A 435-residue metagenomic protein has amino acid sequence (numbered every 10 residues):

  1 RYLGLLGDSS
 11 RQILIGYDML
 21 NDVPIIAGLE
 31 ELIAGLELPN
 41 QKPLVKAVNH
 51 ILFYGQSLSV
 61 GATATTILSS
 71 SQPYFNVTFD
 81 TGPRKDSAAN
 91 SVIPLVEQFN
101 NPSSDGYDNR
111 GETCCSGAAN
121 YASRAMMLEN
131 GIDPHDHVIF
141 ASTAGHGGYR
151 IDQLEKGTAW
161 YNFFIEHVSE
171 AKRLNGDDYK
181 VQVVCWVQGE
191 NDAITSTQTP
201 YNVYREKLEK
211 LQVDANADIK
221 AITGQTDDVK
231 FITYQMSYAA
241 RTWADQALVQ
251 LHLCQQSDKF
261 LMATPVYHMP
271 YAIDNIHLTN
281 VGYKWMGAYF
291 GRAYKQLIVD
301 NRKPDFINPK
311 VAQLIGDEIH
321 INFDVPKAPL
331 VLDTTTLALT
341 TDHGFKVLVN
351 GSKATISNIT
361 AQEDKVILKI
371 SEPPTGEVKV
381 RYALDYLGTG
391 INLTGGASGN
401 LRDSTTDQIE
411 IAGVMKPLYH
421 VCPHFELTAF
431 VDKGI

Functional and structural regions predicted by a protein language model:
R1-E37: Trimeric viral appendage architectures of receptor-binding fibers, tailspike depolymerases, and tail needles
G28-I435: Cell-envelope and extracellular/periplasmic
